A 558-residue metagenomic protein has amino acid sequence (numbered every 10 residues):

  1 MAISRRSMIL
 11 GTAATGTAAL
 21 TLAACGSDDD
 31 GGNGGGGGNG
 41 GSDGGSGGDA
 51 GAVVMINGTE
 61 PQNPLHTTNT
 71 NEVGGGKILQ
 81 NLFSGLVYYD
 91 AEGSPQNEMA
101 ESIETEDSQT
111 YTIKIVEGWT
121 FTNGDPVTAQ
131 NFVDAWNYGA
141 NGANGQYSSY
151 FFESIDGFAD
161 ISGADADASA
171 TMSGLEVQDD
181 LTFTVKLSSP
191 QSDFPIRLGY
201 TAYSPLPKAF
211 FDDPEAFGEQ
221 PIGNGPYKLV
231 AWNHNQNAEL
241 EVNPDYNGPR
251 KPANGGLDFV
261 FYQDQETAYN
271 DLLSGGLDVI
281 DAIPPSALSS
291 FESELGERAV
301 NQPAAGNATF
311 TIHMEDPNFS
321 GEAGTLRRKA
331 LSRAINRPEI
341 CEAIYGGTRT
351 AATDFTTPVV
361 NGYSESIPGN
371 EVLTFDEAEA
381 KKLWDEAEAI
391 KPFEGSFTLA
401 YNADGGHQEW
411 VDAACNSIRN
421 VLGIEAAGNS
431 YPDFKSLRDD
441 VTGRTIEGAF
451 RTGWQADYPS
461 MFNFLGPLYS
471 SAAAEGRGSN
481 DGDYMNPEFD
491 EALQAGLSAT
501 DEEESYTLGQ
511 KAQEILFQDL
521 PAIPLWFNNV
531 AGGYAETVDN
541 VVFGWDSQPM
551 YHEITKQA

Functional and structural regions predicted by a protein language model:
I9, E176, C341, E425-L437 (+3 more regions): Extracytoplasmic/peripheral linker and loop segments enriched in polar/acidic and small residues with frequent Thr/Pro
N57-D107, I222: N-terminal lobe/hinge region of extracytoplasmic solute-binding protein
E104, A140, N144-P207: Surface-exposed binding/hinge segments that line and control ligand-binding clefts or catalytic entry sites
T128-N137, D180-L187, G225-P226, N254-G256 (+4 more regions): Alpha-helical secondary-structure segments
K186-P252, G256: Gly/Pro-rich hinge or "lid" segments in bacterial periplasmic/extracellular proteins
F210-G218, D245-S290, A305: Ligand-site clamp/hinge motif
T350-A387, G405-E409: Structural transition elements
G532-A558: Long beta-strand-rich cores associated with HINT superfamily self-processing modules
